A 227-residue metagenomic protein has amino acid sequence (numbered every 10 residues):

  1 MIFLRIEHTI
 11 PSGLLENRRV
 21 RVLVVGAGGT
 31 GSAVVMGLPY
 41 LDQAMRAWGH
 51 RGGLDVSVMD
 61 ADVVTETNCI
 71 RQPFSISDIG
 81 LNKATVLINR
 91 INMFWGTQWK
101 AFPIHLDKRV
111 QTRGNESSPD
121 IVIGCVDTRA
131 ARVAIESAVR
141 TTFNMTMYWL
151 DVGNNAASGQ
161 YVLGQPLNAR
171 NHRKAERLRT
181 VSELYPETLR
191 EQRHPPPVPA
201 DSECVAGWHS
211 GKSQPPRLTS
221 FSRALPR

Functional and structural regions predicted by a protein language model:
I2-T30, V34, R129-R227: Glycine-rich phosphate/adenylate-binding loop
R18-G49, S57-T65: Glycine-rich adenosine-cofactor-binding loop
R19, G53, P119: Phosphate-coordination loops involved in phosphoryl transfer and adenosine-cofactor binding
L41, F74-S75, V139-T142: Glycine-rich, phosphate-binding/catalytic loops in enzymes
G52-G96: Glycine-rich phosphate-binding loop and adjoining beta1-alpha1-beta2 segment of Rossmann-like nucleotide-binding folds
D55, Q98-K100, Y148: Conserved beta-strand segments of alpha/beta enzyme cores
G80-P119, V126-V133: A structured beta-alpha segment of the ubiquitous adenosine-cofactor-binding alpha/beta core
V122-C125, D151: Redox-cofactor binding/interface segments in oxidoreductases and associated redox assembly factors
